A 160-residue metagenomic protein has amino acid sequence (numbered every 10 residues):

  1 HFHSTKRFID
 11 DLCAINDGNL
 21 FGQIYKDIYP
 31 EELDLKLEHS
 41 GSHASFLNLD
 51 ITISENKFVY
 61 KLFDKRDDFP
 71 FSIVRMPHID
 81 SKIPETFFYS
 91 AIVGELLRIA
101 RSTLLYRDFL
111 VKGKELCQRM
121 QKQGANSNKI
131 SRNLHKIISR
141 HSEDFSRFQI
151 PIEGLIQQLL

Functional and structural regions predicted by a protein language model:
H1-L160: Charged structural interfaces that engage phosphate-rich ligands and support phosphoryl-transfer chemistry
